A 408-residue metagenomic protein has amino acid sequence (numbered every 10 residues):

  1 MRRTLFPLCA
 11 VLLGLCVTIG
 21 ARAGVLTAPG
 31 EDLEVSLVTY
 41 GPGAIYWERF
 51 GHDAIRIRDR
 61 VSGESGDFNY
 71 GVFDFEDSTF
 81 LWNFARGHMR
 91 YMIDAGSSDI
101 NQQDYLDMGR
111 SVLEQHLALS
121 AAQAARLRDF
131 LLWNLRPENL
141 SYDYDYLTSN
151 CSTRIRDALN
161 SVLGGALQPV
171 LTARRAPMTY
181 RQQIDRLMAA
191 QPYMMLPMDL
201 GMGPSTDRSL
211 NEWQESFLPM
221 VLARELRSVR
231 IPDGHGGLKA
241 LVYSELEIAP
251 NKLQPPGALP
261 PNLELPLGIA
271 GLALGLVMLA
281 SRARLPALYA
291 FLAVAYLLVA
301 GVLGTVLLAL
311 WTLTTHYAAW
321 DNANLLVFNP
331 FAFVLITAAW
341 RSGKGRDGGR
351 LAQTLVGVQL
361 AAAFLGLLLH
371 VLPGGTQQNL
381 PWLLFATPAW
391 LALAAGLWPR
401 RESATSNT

Functional and structural regions predicted by a protein language model:
M1-T4: Positively charged n-region of N-terminal signal peptides that target proteins for export
P7-T18: Bacterial N-terminal signal peptides
A23-Q254: Soluble extramembrane regions of membrane proteins in the secretory/endomembrane system
V229-Y317, V327: Core alpha-helical transmembrane segments of integral membrane proteins
L298-T408: Generic detector of multi-pass transmembrane helix bundles and their immediately adjacent loops in polytopic membrane
